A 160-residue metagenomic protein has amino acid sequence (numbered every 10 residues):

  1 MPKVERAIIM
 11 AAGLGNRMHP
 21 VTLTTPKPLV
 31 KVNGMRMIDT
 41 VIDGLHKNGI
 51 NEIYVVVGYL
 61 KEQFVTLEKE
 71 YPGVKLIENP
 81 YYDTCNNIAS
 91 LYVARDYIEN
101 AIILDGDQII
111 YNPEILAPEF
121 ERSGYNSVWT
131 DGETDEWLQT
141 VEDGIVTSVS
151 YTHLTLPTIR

Functional and structural regions predicted by a protein language model:
M1-I9, M35-A101: Conserved N-terminal catalytic core of the sugar/cofactor nucleotidyltransferase
M1-L23: N-terminal nucleotide-binding beta1-loop-alpha1 segment
A11, V57, D105, V128: Short beta-strand/turn micro-motifs composed of small residues that flank or help shape donor/cofactor-binding pockets
T24-M37: Short catalytic helix/loop segments, enriched in acidic residues and glycine and frequently bearing histidine
N100-I109: Short beta-strand-to-loop acidic/aromatic patch adjacent to the donor-nucleotide binding site
E114-E136: Conserved donor-nucleotide/metal-binding helix-loop-beta segment in metal-dependent transferases, i.e., the alpha-helix
E142-V146: Conserved catalytic core of nucleotide-sugar-dependent glycosyltransferases
T152-T158: Conserved small/polar residues in nucleotide/adenosyl-binding loops
